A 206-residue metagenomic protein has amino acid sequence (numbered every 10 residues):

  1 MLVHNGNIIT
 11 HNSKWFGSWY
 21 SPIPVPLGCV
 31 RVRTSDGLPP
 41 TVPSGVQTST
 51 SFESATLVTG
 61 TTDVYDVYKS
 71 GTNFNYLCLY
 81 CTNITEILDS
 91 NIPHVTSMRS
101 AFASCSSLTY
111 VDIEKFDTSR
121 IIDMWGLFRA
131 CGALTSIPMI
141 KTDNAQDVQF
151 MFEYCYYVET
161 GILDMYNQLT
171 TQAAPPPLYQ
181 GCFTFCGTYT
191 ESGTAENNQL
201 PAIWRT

Functional and structural regions predicted by a protein language model:
G6, T10-T206: Negatively charged
